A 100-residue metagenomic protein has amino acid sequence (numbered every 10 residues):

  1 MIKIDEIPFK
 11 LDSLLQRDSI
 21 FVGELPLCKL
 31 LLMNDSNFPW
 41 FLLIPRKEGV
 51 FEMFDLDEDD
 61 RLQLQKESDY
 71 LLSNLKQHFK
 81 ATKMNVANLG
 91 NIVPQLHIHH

Functional and structural regions predicted by a protein language model:
M1-H100: HIT superfamily nucleotide-processing domains
